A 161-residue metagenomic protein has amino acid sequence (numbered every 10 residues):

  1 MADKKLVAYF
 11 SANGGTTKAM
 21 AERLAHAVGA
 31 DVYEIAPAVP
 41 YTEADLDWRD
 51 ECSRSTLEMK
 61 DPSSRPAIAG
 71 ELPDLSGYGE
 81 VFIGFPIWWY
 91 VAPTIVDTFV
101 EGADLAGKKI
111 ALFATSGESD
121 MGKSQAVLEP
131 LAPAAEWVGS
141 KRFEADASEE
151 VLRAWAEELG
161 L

Functional and structural regions predicted by a protein language model:
M1-I83, Y90-A92, D97-E101, E150-L161: N-terminal beta1-alpha1-beta2 submodule of the flavodoxin-like/Rossmannoid cofactor-binding fold
K5, I110-A111: Hydrophobic beta-strand segments of well-ordered beta-sheets in folded domains
F10-N13, W88, G117-E118, A145: Short beta->alpha junction loops/turns
G15, G84, G107, G117-G122: Glycine-centered flexibility sites
I83-G84, L112: Redox-cofactor binding/interface segments in oxidoreductases and associated redox assembly factors
G102-K108, P133: A short, structured loop/turn motif at beta-sheet edges
A111-S148: Short, glycine-/small-residue-rich phosphate/pyrophosphate-handling segment
